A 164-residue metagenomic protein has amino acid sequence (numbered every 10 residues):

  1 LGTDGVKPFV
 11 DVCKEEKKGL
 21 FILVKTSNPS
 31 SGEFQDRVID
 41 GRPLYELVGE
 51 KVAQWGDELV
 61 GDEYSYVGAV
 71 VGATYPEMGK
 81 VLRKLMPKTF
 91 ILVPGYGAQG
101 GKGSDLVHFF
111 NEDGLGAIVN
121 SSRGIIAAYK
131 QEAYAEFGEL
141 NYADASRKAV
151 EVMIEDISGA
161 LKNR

Functional and structural regions predicted by a protein language model:
L1, L20-G32, V119-Q131, M153-I157: A short, terminal or domain-edge coil/loop segment
L1-V67: Conserved anion-binding
T3, R42, E46, P76 (+2 more regions): Electropositive phosphate-/nucleotide-binding environments in soluble metabolic enzymes
P8-D11, L47, V81-K84, H108 (+2 more regions): Alpha-helical scaffolding segments of alpha/beta enzyme cores, especially the outer helices of TIM-barrel or partial
D11-E15, R37-D40, R83-K88, V107-N111 (+1 more regions): Short, solvent-exposed amphipathic alpha-helical segments in soluble enzyme and RNA/protein-processing domains
V12-E16, K51, W55-L59, T89 (+4 more regions): Change "in soluble alpha/beta enzymes" to "in soluble alpha/beta proteins
A69, A73-N120, G124-Q131: A C-terminal functional module that forms or caps the active site or interfaces directly with catalytic machinery
L106-E112, A127-R164: C-terminal helical cap(s) of enzyme catalytic domains, especially alpha/beta-barrels
